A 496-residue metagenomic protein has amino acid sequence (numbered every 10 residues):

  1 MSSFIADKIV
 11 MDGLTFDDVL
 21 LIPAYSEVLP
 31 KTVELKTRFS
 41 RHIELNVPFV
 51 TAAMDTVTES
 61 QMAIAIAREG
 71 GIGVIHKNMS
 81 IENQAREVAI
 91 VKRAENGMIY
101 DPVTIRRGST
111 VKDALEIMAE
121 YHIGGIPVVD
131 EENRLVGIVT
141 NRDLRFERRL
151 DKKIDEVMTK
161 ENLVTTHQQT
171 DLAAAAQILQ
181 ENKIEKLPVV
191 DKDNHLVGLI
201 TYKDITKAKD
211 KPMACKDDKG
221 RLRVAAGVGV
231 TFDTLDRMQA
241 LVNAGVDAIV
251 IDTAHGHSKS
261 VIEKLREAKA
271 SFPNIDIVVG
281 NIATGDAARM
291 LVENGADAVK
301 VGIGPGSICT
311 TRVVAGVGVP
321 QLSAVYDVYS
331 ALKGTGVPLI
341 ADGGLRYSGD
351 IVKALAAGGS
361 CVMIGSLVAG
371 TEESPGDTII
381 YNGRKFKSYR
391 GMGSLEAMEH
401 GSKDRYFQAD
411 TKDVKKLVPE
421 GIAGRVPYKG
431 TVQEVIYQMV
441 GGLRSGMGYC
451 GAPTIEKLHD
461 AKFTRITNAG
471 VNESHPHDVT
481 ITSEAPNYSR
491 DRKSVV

Functional and structural regions predicted by a protein language model:
M1-Y25, I105-R106, H167, G227 (+2 more regions): Alpha/beta catalytic cores of nucleotide-metabolism and tRNA/nucleoside-modifying enzymes
K31, S80-A89, E147-D151, D171 (+6 more regions): Active-site-adjacent beta->alpha loops and helix N-cap segments on the catalytic face of soluble alpha/beta enzymes
V33-L45, A52-M54, N83-Y121, V128-D130 (+5 more regions): Bateman/CBS regulatory modules and CBS-like beta-alpha motifs in cytosolic regions of diverse proteins
E44-T51, G97-P102, D217-G227, A268-A283 (+2 more regions): Short beta-strand/loop segments at the ligand-binding rim of alpha/beta enzyme cores
Q61-I64, D236-A244, I277, A283-V301 (+2 more regions): Catalytic cores of alpha/beta
R68-N83, V246-S258, D297-A315, L345-I379: Glycine-rich phosphate-binding active-site loops on the catalytic face of alpha/beta enzymes
V74-N78, T104-I105, G125-P127, T165-T166 (+6 more regions): Catalytic beta/alpha-barrel core
I75-S80, I123, P127, L135-L150 (+4 more regions): Short beta->alpha transition motifs characteristic of CBS
